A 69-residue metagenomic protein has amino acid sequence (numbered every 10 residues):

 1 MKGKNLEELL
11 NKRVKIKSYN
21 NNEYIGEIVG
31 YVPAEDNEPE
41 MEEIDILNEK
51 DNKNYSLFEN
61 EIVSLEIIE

Functional and structural regions predicted by a protein language model:
K2-E69: Conserved RNA-binding domains used in RNP assembly and mRNA/RNA metabolism
